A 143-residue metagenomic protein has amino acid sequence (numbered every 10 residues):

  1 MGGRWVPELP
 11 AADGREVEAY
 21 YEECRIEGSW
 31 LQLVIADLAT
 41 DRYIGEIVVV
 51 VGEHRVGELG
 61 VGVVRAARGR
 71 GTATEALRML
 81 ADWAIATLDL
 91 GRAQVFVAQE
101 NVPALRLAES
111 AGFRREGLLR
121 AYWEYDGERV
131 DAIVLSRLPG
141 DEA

Functional and structural regions predicted by a protein language model:
M1-A66, R129-V130, V134-A143: GNAT-family acyltransferases
L38-T40, W83, Y125: Flexible loop/coil segments at beta-strand boundaries within sensory signal-transduction domains
V63, G69-A86, V102-S110: Conserved acetyl-CoA-binding loop-helix of GNAT-fold acetyltransferases
A86-F96: Conserved GNAT acetyl-CoA-binding A-motif
Q94-F96, R114-D131: Conserved catalytic-core motifs of GNAT/GCN5-like acyltransferases
A108, F113, L135: Conserved active-site tyrosine of GNAT-family acetyltransferases
